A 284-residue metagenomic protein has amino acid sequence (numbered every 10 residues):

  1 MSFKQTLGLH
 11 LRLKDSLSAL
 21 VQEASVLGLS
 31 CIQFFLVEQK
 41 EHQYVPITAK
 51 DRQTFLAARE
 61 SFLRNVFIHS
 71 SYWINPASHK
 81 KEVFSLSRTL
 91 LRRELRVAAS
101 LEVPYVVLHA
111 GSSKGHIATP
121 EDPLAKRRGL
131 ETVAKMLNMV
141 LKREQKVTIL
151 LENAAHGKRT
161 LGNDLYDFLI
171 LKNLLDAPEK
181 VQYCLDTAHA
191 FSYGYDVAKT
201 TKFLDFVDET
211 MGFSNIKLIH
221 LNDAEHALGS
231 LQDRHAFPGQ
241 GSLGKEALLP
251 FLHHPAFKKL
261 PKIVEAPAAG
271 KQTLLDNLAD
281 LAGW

Functional and structural regions predicted by a protein language model:
M1-S70, I74-R93: N-terminal pre-domain/capping segments
S2, V21-G28, I47-F67, R92-E102 (+4 more regions): Acidic (Asp/Glu)-rich catalytic clusters
F3, S25, K135, L169-W284: Histidine-acidic metal/acid-base catalytic patches
Q5-L11, S30-F34, V66-S70, V106-L108 (+4 more regions): Hydrophobic faces of well-ordered beta-strands that scaffold small-molecule active sites in alpha/beta enzyme cores
H10-K14, F35-Q39, S71-W73, G111-S113 (+4 more regions): Active-site beta-loop-alpha junctions enriched in small/polar residues
D15, E60-S61, P76-Q182: Active-site acidic/histidine proton-transfer and metal-coordination neighborhood in alpha/beta enzyme cores
S18-V21, V45, L161-L165, V197-T200 (+1 more regions): Conserved strand-to-helix beginnings and helix N-cap segments that scaffold or border functional pockets
I47-Q53, R88-L91, K126-A134, D164-F168 (+2 more regions): Charged helix-capping and loop-helix junction motifs
